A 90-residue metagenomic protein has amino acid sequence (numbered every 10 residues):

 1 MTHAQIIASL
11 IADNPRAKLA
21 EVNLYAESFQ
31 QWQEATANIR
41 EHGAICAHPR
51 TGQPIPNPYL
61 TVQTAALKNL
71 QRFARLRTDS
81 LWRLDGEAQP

Functional and structural regions predicted by a protein language model:
M1-P90: Positively charged, polar, low-complexity stretches
